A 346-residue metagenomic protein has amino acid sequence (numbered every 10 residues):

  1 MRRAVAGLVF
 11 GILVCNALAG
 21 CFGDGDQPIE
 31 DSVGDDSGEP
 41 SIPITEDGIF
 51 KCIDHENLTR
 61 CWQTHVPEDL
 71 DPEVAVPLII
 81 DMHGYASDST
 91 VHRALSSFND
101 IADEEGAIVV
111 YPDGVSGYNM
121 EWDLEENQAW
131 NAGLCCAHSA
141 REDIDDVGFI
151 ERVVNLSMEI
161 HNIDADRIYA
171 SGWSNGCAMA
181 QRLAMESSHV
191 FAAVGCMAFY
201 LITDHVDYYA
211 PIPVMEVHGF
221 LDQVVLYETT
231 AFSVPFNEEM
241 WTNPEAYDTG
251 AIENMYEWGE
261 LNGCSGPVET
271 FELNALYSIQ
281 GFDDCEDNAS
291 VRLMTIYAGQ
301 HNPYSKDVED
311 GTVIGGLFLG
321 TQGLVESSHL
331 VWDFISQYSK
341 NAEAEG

Functional and structural regions predicted by a protein language model:
M1-D24: Hydrophobic alpha-helical segments
C21, D26-L78, T90-S96, I101-E104 (+8 more regions): A domain-start/cap signature at the N-terminus of enzymes
I53-Q63, E73-Y169, W173, R182 (+2 more regions): Serine-hydrolase catalytic machinery in alpha/beta-hydrolase-like enzymes
N57, G259-G346: Alpha/beta-hydrolase-fold serine-hydrolase catalytic core, especially in secreted/extracellular enzymes
C136-R141, N237-Y247, V313-Q322: Active-site rim elements
Y209-V214, D287-V291: Short, proline-enriched alpha-helix->beta-strand connector loops that line the catalytic pocket of alpha/beta-hydrolase
E216-H218, D222: Short beta-strand/loop motif that positions the catalytic acidic residue of the alpha/beta-hydrolase fold
V224-V234, Y247-G250, Y304-K306: Conserved alpha/beta-hydrolase "acid-adjacent" motif
